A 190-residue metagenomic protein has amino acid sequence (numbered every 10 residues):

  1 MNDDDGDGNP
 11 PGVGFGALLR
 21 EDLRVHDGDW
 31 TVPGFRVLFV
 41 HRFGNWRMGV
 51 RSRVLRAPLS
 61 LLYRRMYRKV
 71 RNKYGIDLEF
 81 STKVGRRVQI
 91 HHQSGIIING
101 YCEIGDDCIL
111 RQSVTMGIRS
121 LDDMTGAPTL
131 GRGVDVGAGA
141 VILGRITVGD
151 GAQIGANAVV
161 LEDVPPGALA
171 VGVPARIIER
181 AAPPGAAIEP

Functional and structural regions predicted by a protein language model:
M1-Y74, A186-P190: Terminal amphipathic alpha-helical/low-complexity segments used for targeting or macromolecular assembly
N72, I76-I178, P183: Structural signal for interior beta-strand "rungs" in well-ordered beta-sheet cores of soluble enzyme domains
